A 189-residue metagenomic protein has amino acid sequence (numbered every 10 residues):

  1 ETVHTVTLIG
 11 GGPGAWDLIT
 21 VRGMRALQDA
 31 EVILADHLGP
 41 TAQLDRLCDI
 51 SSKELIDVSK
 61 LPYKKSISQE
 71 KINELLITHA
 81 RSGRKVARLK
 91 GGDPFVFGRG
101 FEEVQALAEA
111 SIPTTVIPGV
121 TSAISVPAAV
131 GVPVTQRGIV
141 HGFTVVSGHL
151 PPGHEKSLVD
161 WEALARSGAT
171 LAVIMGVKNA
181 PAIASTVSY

Functional and structural regions predicted by a protein language model:
E1-L8, K71, R81-V86, R99 (+2 more regions): A contiguous loop/helix-start segment that scaffolds small-molecule binding in enzyme catalytic cores
E1-W16, V21-V120: Class I S-adenosyl-L-methionine
H4, A15, G91-S167: Class I SAM-dependent methyltransferase SAM-binding "motif I" and its flanking Rossmann-like core
V21, S125-P127, I183-A184: Short hydrophobic alpha-helical segments that form membrane-spanning helices or hydrophobic packing faces of helical
R46-L47, A129-V130, T186: Residue-level signal for well-ordered alpha-helical positions
